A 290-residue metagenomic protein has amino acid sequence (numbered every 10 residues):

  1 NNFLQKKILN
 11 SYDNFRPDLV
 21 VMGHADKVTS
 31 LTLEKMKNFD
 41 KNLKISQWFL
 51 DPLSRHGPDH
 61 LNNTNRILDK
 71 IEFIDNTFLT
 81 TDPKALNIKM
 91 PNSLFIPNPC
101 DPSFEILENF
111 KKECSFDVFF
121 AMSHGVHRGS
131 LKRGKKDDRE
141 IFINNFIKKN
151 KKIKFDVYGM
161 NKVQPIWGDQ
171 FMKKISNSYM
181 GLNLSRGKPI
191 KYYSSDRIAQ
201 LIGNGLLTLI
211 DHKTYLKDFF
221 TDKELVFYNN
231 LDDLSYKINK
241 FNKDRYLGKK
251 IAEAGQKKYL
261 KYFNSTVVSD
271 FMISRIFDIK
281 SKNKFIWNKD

Functional and structural regions predicted by a protein language model:
F3-K7, S11-F15, G23-L31, H56-P58 (+3 more regions): Nucleotide-sugar donor-binding catalytic core of glycosyltransferases
L33-K41, I147: Surface-exposed amphipathic alpha-helices with a cationic face
S46-H60: A short, histidine- and acid-enriched strand-loop-helix "catalytic/donor-clamping" loop that lines the nucleotide-sugar
V163, I190, K223, D244 (+1 more regions): Generic anion/oxyanion-binding catalytic loop in active/binding sites
L225-L231, K240-R245: Conserved acidic donor-binding segment of nucleotide-sugar-dependent glycosyltransferases
L234: Catalytic phosphate/metal-binding cores of nucleic-acid and nucleotide-processing enzymes, i.e., regions that mediate
K237-D290: C-terminal amphipathic helix plus adjacent low-complexity, charged tail appended to glycosyltransferase catalytic
